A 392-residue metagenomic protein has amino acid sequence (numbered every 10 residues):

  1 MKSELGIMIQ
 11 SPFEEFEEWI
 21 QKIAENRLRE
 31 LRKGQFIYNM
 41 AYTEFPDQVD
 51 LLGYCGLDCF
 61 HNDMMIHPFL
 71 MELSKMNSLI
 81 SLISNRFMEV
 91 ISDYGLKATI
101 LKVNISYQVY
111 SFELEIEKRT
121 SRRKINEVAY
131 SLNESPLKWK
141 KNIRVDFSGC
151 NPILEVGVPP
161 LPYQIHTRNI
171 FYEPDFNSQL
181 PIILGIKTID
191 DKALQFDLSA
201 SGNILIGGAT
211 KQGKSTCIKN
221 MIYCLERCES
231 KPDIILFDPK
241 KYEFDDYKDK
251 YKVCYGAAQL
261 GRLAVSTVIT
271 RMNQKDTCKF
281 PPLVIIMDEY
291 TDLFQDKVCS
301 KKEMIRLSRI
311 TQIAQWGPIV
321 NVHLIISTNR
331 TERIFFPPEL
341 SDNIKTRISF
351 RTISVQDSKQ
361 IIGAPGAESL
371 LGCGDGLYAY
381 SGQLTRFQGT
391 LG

Functional and structural regions predicted by a protein language model:
K2-S78: C-terminal alpha-helical interaction appendages
P12-F16, M65, I83, L260 (+1 more regions): Alpha-helical structural motif
G34, N126-A129: Short amphipathic alpha-helical segment that frequently serves as the phosphate-/nucleotide-binding helix
N39-M40, L101-I105: Short secondary-structure junction/hinge motifs that connect adjacent elements
L79-R86: A short, contiguous, amphipathic alpha-helix enriched in charged residues
R86-I100, Y107-K124, S131-E134, K138-G157 (+3 more regions): P-loop NTPase catalytic phosphate-binding loop
